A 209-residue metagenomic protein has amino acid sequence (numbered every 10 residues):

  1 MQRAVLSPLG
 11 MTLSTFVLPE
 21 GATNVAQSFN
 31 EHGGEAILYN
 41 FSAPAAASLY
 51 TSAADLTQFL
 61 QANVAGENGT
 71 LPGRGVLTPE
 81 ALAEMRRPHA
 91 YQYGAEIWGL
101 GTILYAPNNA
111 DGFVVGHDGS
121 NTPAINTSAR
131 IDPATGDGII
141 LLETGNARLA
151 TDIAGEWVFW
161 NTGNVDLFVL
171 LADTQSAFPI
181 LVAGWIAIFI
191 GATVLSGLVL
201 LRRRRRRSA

Functional and structural regions predicted by a protein language model:
M1-V115: Short, surface-exposed loop or secondary-structure junction motifs that flank catalytic or metal-binding residues
E20, N24-V25, G75, L100-L104 (+4 more regions): A sequence-level detector of short, solvent-exposed, charge-rich linear segments
I37, I97, I103, I125 (+5 more regions): Weak global preference for isoleucine
A43-A46, G119-T122, A187-S196: Short secondary-structure transition/capping segments
A47, F113-W160: Extracytoplasmic/lumenal ectodomains and periplasmic regions of secretory and membrane proteins
E80-A83, A134, R205: Polar/charged alpha-helical tracts
R87, G94, P107, D111-V114 (+1 more regions): Short, gly/Ser/Thr-rich active-site loops of penicillin-recognizing serine hydrolases
